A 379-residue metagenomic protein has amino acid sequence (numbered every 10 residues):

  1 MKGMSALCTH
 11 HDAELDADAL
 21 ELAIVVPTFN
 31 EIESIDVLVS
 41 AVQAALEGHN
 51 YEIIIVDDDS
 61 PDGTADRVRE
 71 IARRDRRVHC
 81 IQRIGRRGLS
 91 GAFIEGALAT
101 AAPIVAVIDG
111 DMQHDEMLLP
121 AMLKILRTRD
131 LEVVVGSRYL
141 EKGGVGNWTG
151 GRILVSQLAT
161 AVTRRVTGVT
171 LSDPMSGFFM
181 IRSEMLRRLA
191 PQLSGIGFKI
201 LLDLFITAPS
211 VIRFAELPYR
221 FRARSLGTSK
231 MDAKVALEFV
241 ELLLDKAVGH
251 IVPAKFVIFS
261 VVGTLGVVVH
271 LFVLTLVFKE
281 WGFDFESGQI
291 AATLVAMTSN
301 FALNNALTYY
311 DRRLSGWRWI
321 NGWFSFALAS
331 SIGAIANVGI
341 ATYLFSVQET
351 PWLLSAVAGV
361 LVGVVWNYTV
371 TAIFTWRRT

Functional and structural regions predicted by a protein language model:
M1-A19, G168, Q192-T275, F301-S331 (+2 more regions): Hydrophobic helical membrane-anchoring modules
M1-A44: N-proximal low-complexity "stem/linker" segments adjacent to membrane-targeting elements
E21-A23, E52, D203: Cell-envelope/extracellular polymer assembly enzymes that use nucleotide-activated donors
E31-S34, S60, D115: Donor nucleotide-sugar binding loop of glycosyltransferases
Y51-I54, A65-A99: Conserved donor nucleotide-binding strand/loop of the catalytic core
D57-D66, M112: A conserved acidic beta->alpha catalytic loop
I81-A99, I104, E116-F198, R224-K234 (+1 more regions): Acceptor/aglycone-binding surface of glycosyltransferases and processive sugar-polymer synthases
